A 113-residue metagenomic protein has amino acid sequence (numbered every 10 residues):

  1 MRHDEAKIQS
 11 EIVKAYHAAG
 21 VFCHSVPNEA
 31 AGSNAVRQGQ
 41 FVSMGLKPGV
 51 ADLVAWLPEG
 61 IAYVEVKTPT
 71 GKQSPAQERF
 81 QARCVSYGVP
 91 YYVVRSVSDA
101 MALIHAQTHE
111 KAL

Functional and structural regions predicted by a protein language model:
M1-L113: Catalytic phosphate/metal-binding cores of nucleic-acid and nucleotide-processing enzymes, i.e., regions that mediate
